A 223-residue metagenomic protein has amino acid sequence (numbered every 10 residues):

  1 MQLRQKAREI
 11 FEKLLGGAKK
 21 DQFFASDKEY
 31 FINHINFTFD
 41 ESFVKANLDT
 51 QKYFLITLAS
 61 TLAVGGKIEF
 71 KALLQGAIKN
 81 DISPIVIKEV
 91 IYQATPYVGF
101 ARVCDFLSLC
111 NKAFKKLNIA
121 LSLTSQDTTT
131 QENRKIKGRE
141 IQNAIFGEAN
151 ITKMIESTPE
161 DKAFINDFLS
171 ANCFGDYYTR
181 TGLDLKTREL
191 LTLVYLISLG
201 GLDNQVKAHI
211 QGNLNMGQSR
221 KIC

Functional and structural regions predicted by a protein language model:
M1-T50, K71, V103-L185, K207 (+1 more regions): Acidic, glycine/proline-rich low-complexity segments that act as flexible tails and inter-domain linkers
D49, I82-V86, D184, G217-K221: Helix N-cap / loop-to-helix initiation motif
K52-T61, I87-I91, T187-I197, V206 (+1 more regions): Short, structured motif recognition centered on aromatic/hydrophobic residues
T57, L74-I78, I91-Y92, N111 (+3 more regions): Amphipathic alpha-helical segments within well-ordered protein domains
G66-F70, L199-V206: Short loop/beta submotifs within extracellular cysteine-rich repeat domains
E69, L73-L107: Hydrophobic/aromatic-rich structural module bridging two neighboring secondary-structure elements via a short loop
Q93, R102-C104, Q205, R220-C223: Preference for long, well-ordered alpha-helical segments
R180-T181, V194-G200, N213: Short, glycine/charged-rich beta-strand-loop motifs at protein surfaces that mediate ligand recognition and catalysis
